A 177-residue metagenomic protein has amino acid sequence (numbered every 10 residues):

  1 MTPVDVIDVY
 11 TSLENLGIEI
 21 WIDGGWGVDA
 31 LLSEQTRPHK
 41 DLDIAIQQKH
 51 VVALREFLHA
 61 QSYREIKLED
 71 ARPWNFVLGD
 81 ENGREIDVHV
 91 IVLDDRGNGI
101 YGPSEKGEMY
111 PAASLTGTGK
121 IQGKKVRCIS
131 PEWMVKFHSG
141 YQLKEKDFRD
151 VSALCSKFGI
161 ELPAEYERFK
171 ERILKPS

Functional and structural regions predicted by a protein language model:
M1-S177: Compositionally biased terminal segments of proteins
